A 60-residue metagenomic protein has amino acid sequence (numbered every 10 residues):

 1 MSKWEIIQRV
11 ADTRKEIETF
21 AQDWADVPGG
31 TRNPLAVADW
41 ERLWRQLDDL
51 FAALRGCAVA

Functional and structural regions predicted by a protein language model:
M1-D26: N-terminal acidic leader/helix
T19-A60: Short, charge-rich amphipathic interface segments used for partner binding and complex assembly
